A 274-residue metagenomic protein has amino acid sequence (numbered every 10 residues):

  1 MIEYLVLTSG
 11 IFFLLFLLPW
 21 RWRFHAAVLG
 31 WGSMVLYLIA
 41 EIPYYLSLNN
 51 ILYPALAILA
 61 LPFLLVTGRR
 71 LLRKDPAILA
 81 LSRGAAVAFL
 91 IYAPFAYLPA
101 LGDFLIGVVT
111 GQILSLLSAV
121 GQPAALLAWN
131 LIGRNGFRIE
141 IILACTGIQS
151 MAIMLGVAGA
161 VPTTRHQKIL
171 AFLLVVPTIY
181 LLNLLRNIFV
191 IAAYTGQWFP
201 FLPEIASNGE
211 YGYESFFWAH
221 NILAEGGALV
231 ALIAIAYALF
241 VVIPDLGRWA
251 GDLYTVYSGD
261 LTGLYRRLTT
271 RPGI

Functional and structural regions predicted by a protein language model:
M1-I274: Hydrophobic N-terminal alpha-helices or hydrophobic patches in metabolic proteins across all domains of life
